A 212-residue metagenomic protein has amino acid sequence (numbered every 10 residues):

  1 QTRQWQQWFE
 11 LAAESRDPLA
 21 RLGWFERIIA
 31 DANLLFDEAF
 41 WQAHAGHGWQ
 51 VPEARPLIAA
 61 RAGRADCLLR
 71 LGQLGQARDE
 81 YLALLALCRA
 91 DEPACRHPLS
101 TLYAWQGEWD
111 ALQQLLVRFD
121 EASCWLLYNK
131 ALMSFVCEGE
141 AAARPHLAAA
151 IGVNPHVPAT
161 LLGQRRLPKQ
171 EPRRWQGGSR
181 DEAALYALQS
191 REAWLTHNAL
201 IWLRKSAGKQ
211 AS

Functional and structural regions predicted by a protein language model:
Q1-T2, R27-A54, L85-L87: Flexible helix-coil transition and linker loops at the boundaries of alpha-helical arrays
R3, A20, W49-P56, Q73-Q76 (+2 more regions): Structural signature of alpha-solenoid helical repeat junctions
W5-W8, R61, R96, L127 (+1 more regions): TPR repeat positional signature
S15-P18, L71, Q106, C137-E138: Structural motif corresponding to the intra-repeat A-B loop/turn of tetratricopeptide repeats
L22-F36, R78, L82-D91, A104 (+2 more regions): TPR/TPR-like (Sel1-like) alpha-helical repeat modules
P52, L87, R118, S179-R180 (+1 more regions): Structural signature of alpha-solenoid helical repeat scaffolds
L132-S212: Long, ordered, amphipathic alpha-helical scaffolds
